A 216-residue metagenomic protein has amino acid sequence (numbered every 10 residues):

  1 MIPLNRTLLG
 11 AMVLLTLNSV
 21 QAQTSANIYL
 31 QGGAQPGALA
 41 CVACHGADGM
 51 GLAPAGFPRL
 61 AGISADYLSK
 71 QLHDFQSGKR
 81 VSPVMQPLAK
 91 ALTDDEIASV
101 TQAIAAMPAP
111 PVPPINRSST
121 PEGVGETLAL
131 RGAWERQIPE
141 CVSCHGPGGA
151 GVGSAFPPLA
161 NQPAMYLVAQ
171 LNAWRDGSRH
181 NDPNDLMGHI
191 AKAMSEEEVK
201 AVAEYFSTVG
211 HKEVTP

Functional and structural regions predicted by a protein language model:
M1-L9: Bacterial N-terminal signal peptides that target proteins for export
L9-N18: Bacterial N-terminal signal peptides
N18-G37, D48, G56, A106-W134: Electrostatic cytochrome c docking/interface patches
Q23-A26, L30-Q31, P36-G78: The feature marks the first
T24-I28, Y67, V84-P87, S99 (+4 more regions): Extracytoplasmic/secreted proteins, especially bacterial periplasmic and envelope-associated proteins
A26-V42, A65, L130-V142, P157-A169: Sequence context surrounding c-type heme c attachment/ligation sites in exported
A38-A47, V100, I138-P147, V202: The canonical Cys-X-X-Cys-His
A43, L52-R59, D74-R117, G153-P158 (+2 more regions): Axial heme c-ligation environment in periplasmic c-type cytochrome domains
